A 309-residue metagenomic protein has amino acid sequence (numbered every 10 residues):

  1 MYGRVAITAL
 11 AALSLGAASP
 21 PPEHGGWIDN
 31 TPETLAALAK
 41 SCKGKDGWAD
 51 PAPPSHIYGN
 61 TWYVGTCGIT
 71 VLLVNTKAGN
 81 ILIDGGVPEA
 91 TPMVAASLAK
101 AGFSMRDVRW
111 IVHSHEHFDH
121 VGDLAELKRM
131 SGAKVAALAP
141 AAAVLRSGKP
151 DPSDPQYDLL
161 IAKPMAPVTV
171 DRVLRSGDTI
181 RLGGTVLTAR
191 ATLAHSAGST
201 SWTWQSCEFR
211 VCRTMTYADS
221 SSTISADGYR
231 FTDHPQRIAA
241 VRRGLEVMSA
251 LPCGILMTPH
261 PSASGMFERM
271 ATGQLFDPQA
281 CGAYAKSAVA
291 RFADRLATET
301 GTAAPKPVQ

Functional and structural regions predicted by a protein language model:
M1-I7: Bacterial N-terminal signal peptides that target proteins for export
A9, L13-P22: Bacterial Sec-dependent signal peptides at the C-terminal "C-region" and cleavage site
P21-G25, P278-Q309: C-terminal regulatory/interaction regions
H24, T61, E89-P92, A99-T179 (+3 more regions): Active-site HxH/HxHxD metal-binding segment of metal-dependent hydrolases
S41-K43, P51, H56-G59, D107 (+4 more regions): Metallo-beta-lactamase
G47-A101, M105, S201-T223: Conserved beta-strand hairpin/beta-sheet module of binuclear metal-dependent hydrolase folds, prominently
N60, V74, D84, V94 (+7 more regions): Divalent metal-coordination and catalytic microenvironments
N80, V87-E89, T169, T179-L182 (+2 more regions): Metallo-beta-lactamase
